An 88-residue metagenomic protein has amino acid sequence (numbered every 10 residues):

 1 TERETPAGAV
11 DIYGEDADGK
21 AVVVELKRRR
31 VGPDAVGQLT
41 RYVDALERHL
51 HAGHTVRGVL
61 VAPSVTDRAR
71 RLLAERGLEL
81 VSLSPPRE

Functional and structural regions predicted by a protein language model:
T1-E88: Charged, terminal alpha-helix-loop-beta segments that serve as non-catalytic nucleic-acid engagement and/or assembly
